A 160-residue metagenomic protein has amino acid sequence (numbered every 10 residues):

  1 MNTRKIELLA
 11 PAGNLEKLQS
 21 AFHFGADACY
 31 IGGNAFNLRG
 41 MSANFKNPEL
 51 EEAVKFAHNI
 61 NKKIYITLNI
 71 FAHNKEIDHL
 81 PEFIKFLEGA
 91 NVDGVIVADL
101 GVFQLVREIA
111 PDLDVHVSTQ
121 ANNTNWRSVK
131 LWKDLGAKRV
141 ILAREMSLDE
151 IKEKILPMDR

Functional and structural regions predicted by a protein language model:
M1-R160: Non-catalytic helical/linker scaffolds that mediate oligomerization, partner binding, and domain coupling around large
